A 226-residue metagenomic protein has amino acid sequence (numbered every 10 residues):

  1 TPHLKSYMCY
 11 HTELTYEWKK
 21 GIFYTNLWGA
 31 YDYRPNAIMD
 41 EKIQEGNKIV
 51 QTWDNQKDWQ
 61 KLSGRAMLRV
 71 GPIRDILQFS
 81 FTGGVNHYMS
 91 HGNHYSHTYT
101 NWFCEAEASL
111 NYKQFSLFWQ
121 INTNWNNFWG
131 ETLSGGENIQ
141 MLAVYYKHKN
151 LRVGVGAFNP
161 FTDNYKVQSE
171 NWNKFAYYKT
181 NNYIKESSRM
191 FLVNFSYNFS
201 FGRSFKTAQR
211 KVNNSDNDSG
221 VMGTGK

Functional and structural regions predicted by a protein language model:
T1, G29, A37-G46, M89-Y99 (+3 more regions): Outer-membrane beta-barrel translocator domains and adjoining extracellular loop/strand segments of Gram-negative
T1-N26, Y33, T52-S63, N181-R189: Outer-membrane beta-barrel signature, preferentially recognizing the C-terminal barrel domain of Gram-negative
L4, L14-W18, G64-P72, V85 (+4 more regions): Residues on the lipid-exposed face of transmembrane beta-strands in outer-membrane beta-barrel proteins
E13-T15, Y24-W28, Q78-T82, E107 (+5 more regions): Residue-level detector of the transmembrane beta-barrel scaffold of outer-membrane proteins
G21-N26, V70-F79, K113-Q114, N150 (+1 more regions): Short loop/turn motifs that connect adjacent beta-strands in outer-membrane beta-barrel proteins
L27-I43, V50-N122: Gram-negative outer-membrane beta-barrel transporters
G83-S90, T100-K147, R152, G156-K179: C-terminal beta-barrel architecture of Gram-negative outer-membrane proteins
Y146-K226: C-terminal beta-signal and adjacent terminal beta-strands/loops of Gram-negative outer-membrane beta-barrel proteins
